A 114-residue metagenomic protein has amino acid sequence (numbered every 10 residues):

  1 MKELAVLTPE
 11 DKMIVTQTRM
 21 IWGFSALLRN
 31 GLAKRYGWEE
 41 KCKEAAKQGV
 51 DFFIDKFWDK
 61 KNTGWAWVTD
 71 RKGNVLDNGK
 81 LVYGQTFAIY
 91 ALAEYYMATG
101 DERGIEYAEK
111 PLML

Functional and structural regions predicted by a protein language model:
M1-L114: Glycan-recognition and catalytic cores of secretory/periplasmic carbohydrate-active enzymes
